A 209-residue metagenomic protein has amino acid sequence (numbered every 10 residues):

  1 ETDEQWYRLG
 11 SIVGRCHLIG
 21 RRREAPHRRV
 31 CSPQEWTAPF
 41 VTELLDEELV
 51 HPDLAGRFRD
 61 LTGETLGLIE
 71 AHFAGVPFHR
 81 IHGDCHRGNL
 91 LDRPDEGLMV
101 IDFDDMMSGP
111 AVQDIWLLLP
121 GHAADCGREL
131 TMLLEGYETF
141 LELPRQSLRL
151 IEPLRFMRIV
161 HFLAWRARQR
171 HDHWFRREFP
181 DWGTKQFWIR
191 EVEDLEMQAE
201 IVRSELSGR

Functional and structural regions predicted by a protein language model:
E1-G56, F78: A cross-family kinase active-site recognition segment
R8, I12, R57, L61 (+3 more regions): Charged catalytic carboxylate motif
I19-H27, A71-A74, E142-Q146: Surface-exposed helix-capping loop/turn segments at secondary-structure junctions
P33-T37, P153-A164: Hydrophobic alpha-helical segments that form the core of small-molecule binding pockets and/or dimer interfaces
E43-L49, A164-R209: ATP/Mg2+ or Mg2+-diphosphate-binding catalytic cores that bind nucleotide phosphates or diphosphates via glycine-rich
L66-I115, L119: Active-site acidic catalytic loop and adjacent metal/ATP-binding pocket of ATP-dependent phosphoryl transfer enzymes
A111-E142, R158-W174: Active-site activation/catalytic loop segments of kinase-like enzymes and analogous catalytic loops in related
R145-R155: All-alpha amphipathic helical-bundle segments outside canonical DNA-binding/catalytic cores that form hydrophobic
